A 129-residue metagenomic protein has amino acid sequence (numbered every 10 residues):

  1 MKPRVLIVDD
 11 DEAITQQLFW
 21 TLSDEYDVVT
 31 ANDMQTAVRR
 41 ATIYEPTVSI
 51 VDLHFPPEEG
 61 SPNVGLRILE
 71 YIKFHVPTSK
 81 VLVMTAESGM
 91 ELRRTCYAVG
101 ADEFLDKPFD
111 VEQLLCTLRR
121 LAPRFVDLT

Functional and structural regions predicted by a protein language model:
E12-V29: Two-component/phosphorelay signaling modules centered on CheY-like receiver
N32-V48, D52, P56: Acidic, metal-coordinating helix/loop segments flanking the phosphotransfer/catalytic sites of two-component signaling
R39, S61-P77: Short amphipathic alpha-helix used as the core "switch/output" element in two-component signaling
S49, V81, F104-L105: Two-component signal transduction core modules
S88-L105: Alpha4 helix (beta4-alpha4-beta5 surface) of REC/receiver domains from two-component response regulators
E91, F109-L118: C-terminal output helix
C116-T129: The C-terminal output helix
